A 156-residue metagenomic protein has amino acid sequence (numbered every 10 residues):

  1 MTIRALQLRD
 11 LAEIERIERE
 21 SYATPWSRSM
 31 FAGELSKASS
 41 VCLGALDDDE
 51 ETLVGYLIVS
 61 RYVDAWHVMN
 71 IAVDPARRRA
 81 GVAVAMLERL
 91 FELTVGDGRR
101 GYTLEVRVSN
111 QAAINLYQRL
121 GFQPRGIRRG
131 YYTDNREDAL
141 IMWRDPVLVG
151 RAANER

Functional and structural regions predicted by a protein language model:
A5-A80, L87-D97, D145-V149, A153-R156: Acetyl-CoA-dependent GNAT
R28, A32, V108, Y131-Y132: Conserved beta-strand edge residues that scaffold enzyme active sites
S39, D64, N110, Y132-D138: Short acidic/glycine-enriched loop/turn segments that link adjacent beta-strands
D74-E88, G96-D97, R107-N115, R119-L120 (+1 more regions): Conserved glycine-rich acetyl-CoA-binding loop
T94-E105, R128: Conserved GNAT acetyl-CoA-binding A-motif
E105, Q123-I141: Conserved catalytic-core motifs of GNAT/GCN5-like acyltransferases
